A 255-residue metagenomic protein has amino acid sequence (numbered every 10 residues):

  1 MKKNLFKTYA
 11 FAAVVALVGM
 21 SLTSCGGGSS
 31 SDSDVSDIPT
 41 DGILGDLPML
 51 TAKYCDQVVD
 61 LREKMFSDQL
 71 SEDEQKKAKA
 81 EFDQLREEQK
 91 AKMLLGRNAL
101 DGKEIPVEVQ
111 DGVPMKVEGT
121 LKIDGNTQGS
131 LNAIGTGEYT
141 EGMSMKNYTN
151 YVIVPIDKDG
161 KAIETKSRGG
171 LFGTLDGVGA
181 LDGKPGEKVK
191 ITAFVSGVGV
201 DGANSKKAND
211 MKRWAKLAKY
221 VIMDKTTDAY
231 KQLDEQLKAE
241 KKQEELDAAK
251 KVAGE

Functional and structural regions predicted by a protein language model:
K2-A12: Bacterial N-terminal signal peptides that target proteins for export
M20-S24: C-terminal motif of bacterial Sec signal peptides marking the signal peptidase cleavage site
G26-G28: Bacterial signal peptide processing site
L47-D60: Short amphipathic alpha-helical heptad-repeat segments
R62-A78: Charged, low-complexity interaction regions
E81-G125, A229-A248: Transition segment at domain starts
D111-T149: Short, surface-exposed binding/anchoring microloops in extracellular/periplasmic proteins
D159-L217, D224-D228: Short, solvent-exposed, Trp/other aromatic-anchored flexible loops in extracytoplasmic proteins
